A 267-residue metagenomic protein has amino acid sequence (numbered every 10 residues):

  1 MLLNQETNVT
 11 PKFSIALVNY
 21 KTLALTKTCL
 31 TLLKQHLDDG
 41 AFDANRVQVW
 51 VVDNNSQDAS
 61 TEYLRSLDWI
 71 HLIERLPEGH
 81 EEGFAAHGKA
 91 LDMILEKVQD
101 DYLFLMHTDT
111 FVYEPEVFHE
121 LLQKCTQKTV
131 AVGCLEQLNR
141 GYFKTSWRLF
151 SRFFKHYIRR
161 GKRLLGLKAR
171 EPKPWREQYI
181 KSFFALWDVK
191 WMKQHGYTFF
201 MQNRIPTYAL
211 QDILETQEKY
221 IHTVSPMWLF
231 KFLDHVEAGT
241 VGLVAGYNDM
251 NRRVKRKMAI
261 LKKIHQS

Functional and structural regions predicted by a protein language model:
P11-L17, L33, V47-V51: Hydrophobic targeting segments
T22-L37: Short, well-formed alpha-helical segments that are part of the catalytic scaffolds of diverse glycosyltransferases
V52-E62, P77: A conserved acidic beta->alpha catalytic loop
A59, T110-Q123: Acidic donor-binding/catalytic loop of UDP-sugar-dependent glycosyltransferases, especially processive GT2
D68-K97: Active-site-proximal specificity loops/subdomain of glycosyltransferases
L103: Short aromatic/hydrophobic "clamp" motif used to bind/position activated sugar donors
V117-N203: Conserved catalytic core of nucleotide-sugar-dependent glycosyltransferases
F199-S267: C-terminal catalytic/acceptor-binding lobe
